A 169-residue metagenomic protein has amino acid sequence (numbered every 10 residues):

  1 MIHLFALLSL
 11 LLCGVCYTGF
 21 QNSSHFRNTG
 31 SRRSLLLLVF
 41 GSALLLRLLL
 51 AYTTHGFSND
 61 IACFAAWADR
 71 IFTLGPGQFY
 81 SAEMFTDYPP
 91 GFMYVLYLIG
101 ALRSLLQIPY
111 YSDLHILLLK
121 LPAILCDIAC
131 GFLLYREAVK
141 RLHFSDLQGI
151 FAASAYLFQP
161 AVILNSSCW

Functional and structural regions predicted by a protein language model:
M1-W169: Multi-pass membrane glycosyltransferase architecture that uses lipid-linked
